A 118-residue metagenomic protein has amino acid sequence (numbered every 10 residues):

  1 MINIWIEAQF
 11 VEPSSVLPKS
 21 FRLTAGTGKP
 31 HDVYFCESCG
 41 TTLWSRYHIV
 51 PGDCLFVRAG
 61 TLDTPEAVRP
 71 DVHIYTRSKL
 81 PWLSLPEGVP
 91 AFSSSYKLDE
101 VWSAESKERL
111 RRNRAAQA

Functional and structural regions predicted by a protein language model:
M1-A118: A short Gly-Trp-Pro
